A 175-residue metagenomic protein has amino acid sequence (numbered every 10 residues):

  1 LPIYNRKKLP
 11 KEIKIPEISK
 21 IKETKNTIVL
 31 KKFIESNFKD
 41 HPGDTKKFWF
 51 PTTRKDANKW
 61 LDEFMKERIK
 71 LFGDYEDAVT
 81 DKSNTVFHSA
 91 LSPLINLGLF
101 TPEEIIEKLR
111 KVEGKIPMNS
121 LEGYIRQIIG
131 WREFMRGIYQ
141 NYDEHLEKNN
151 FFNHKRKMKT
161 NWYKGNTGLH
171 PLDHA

Functional and structural regions predicted by a protein language model:
L1-K108, K115-M118: Active-site "lid/cap" and pocket-lining segments within catalytic core domains
A90-L91, I95, L99-A175: Active-site-proximal binding-pocket segments
